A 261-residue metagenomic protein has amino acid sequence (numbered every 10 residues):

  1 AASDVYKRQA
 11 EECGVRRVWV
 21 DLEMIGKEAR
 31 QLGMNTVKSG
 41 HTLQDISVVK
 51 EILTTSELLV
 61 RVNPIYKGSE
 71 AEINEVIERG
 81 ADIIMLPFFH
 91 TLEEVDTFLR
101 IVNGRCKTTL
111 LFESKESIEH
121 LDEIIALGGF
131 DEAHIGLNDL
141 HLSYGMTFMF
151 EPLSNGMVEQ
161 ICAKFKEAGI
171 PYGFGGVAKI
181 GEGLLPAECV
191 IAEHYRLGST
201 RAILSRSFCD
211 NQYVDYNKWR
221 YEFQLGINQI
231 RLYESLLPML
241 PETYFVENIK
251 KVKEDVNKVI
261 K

Functional and structural regions predicted by a protein language model:
A2-Y6: Short, small-residue-biased leader/transition segments that mark boundaries at the very start of proteins
K7-E23, R79, G198-T200: Catalytic domains of carbohydrate-active enzymes, especially glycoside hydrolases
E11, I46-T54, I77, D96-N103 (+2 more regions): Surface-exposed amphipathic alpha-helices with a cationic face
V18-W19, M85, H134, I203: Conserved beta-strand positions in the central sheet of alpha/beta enzyme cores
W19-D21, G26-G33, H41, I170-K261: Active-site pocket-lining/capping segments in soluble small-molecule metabolic enzymes
K27-S47, Y66-E70, F88-C106, S117-H120 (+3 more regions): Active-site-adjacent beta->alpha loops and helix N-cap segments on the catalytic face of soluble alpha/beta enzymes
E57-L86: Glycine/small-residue-rich loop that forms an oxyanion/phosphate-binding "nest" at active or ligand-binding sites
K107-N217, L225-G226: Catalytic alpha/beta core domains of metabolic enzymes, predominantly
